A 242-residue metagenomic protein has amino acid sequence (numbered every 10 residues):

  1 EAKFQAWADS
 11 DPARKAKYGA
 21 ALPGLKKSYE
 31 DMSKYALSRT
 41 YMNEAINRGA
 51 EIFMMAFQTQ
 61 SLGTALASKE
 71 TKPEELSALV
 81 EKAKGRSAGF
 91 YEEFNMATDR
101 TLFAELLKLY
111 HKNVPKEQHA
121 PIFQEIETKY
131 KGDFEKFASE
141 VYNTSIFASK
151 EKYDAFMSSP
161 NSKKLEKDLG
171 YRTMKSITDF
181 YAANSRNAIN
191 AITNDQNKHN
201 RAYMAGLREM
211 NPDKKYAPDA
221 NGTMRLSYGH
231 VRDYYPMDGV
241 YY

Functional and structural regions predicted by a protein language model:
E1-Y242: Terminal presequence/propeptide segments associated with secretion/organelle targeting and zymogen/polyprotein
